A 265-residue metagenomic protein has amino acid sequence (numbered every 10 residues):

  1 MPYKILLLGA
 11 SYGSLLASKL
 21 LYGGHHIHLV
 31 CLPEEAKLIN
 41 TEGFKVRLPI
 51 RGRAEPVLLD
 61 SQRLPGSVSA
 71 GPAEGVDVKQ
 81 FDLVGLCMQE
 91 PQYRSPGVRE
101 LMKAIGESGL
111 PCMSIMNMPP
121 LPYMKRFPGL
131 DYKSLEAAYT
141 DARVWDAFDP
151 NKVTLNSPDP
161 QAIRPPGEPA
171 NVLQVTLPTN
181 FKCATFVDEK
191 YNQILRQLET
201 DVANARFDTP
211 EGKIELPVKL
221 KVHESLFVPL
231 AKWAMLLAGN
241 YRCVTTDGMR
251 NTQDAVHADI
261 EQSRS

Functional and structural regions predicted by a protein language model:
M1-G52, L121: NAD(P)+-binding Rossmann beta1-loop-alpha1 motif at the extreme N-terminus of oxidoreductases
Y12, S95-V98, T245: Intrinsic-disorder/low-complexity, polar/charged segments
L29-V30, C87, T246: Active-site-adjacent beta-strand anchor residues
C31-F81: Conserved N-terminal Rossmann-fold NAD(P) cofactor-binding segment
Q62-V175, C183-F186: Rossmann-like NAD(P)(H) cofactor-binding subdomain of soluble oxidoreductases
K103-I105, W145-R264: Internal alpha-helical scaffold of NAD(P)-dependent oxidoreductase catalytic cores
